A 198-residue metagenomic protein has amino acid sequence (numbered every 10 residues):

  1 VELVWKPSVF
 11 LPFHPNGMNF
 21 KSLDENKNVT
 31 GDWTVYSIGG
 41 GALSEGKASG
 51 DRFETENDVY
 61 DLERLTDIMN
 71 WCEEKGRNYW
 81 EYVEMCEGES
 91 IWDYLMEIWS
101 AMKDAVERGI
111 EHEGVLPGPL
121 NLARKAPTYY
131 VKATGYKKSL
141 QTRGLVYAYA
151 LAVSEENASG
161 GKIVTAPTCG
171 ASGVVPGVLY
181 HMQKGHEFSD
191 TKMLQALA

Functional and structural regions predicted by a protein language model:
V1-G135: C-terminal regulatory domains involved in ligand/effector binding and gene-expression control
E89, D93-L197: Accessory "access/gating" subregions that flank catalytic or transport cores
